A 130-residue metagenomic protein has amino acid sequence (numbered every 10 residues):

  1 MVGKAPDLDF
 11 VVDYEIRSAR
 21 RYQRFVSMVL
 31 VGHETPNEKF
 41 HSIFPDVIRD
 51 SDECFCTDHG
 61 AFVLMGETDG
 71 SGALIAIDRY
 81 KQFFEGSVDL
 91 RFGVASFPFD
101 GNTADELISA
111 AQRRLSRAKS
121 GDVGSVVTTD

Functional and structural regions predicted by a protein language model:
P6, S71, N102-D105: Conserved catalytic/ATP-binding subdomain
P6-D13, R17, R21-E38, D46: Catalytic-site or vestigial catalytic-site microsegments of nucleotide-handling domains
Y14-R21, F40-A73, Q82-S87: Conserved helix-loop-beta segment at the catalytic/binding core of cyclic-nucleotide signaling proteins
R20, E85-R91, S109-D130: Catalytic/regulatory signature loops of cyclic-dinucleotide turnover enzymes and related class III nucleotidyl cyclases
E34, L64-T68, F97-P98: Residue-level recognition of strand-loop junctions within catalytic nucleotide-signaling folds
A61, F92-V94: A structural signal for short, well-ordered beta-strand segments
